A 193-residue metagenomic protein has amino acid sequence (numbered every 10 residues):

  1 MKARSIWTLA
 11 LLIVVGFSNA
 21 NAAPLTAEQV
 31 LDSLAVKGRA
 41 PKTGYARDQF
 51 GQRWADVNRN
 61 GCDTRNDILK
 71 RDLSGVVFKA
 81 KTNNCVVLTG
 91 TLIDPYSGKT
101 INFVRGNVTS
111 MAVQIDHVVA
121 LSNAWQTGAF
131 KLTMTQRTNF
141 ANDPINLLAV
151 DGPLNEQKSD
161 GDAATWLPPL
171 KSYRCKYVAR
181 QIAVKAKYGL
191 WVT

Functional and structural regions predicted by a protein language model:
M1-W7: Bacterial N-terminal signal peptides that target proteins for export
A3, A23-L25, P144, S159: Flexible coil/loop and intrinsically disordered segments
T8-G16: Bacterial N-terminal signal peptides
A20-C62: N-terminal module-boundary/linker segments of secreted carbohydrate-active enzymes
R47-G90: N-terminal carbohydrate-binding/catalytic regions of secreted carbohydrate-active enzymes
C85-V87, Y96-T193: Domain-level detector of nuclease and nuclease-like folds in predominantly extracellular/periplasmic contexts
